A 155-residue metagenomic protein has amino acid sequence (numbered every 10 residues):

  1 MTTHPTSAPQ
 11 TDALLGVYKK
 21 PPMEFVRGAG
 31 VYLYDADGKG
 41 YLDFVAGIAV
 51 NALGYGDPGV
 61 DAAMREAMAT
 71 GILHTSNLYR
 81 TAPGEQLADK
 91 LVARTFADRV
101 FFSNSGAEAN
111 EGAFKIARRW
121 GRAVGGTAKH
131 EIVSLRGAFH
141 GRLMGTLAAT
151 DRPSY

Functional and structural regions predicted by a protein language model:
M1-R99: N-terminal glycine-rich, Lys/His-bearing helix-loop that initiates the first secondary-structure elements of many
K90-Y155: PLP-dependent aspartate aminotransferase-fold enzymes
